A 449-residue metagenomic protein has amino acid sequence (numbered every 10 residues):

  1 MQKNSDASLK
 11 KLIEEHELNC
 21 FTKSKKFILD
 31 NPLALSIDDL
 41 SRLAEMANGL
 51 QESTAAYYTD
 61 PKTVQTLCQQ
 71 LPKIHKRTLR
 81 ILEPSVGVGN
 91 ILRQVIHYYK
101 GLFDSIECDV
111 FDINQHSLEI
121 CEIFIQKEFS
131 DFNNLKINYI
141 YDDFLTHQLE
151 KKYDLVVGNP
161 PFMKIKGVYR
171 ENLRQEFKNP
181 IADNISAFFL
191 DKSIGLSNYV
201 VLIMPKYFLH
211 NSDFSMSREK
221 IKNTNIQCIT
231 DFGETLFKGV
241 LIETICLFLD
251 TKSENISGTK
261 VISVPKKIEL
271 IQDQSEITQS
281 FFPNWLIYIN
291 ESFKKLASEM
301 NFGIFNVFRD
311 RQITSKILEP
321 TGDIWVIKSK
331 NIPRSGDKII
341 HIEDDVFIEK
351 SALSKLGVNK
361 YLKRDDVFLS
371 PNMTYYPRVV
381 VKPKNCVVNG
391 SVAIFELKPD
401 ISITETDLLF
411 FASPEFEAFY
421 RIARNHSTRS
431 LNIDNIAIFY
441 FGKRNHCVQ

Functional and structural regions predicted by a protein language model:
M1-L102, D109-E128, H210, F214-S217 (+1 more regions): Class I S-adenosyl-L-methionine
S24, I203-Y207, G233, S391 (+1 more regions): Short strand-loop junctions, especially beta-strand C-caps/beta-turns that link beta-sheets to coils or alpha-helices
E52-S53, Y57-T66, S85-V95, S105 (+4 more regions): Signature of N6-adenine DNA methyltransferases within the class I
I74-K76, L149-K152, I194-G195, L318-T321 (+1 more regions): Flexible, charged surface loops at secondary-structure boundaries
I106, S391-A393, A437: Short amphipathic alpha-helical segments
G233-S370, Y375-Y376, P383-K384, L397-Q449: C-terminal substrate-recognition regions of SAM-dependent nucleic acid methyltransferases
V381-V392: Short, compositionally biased
